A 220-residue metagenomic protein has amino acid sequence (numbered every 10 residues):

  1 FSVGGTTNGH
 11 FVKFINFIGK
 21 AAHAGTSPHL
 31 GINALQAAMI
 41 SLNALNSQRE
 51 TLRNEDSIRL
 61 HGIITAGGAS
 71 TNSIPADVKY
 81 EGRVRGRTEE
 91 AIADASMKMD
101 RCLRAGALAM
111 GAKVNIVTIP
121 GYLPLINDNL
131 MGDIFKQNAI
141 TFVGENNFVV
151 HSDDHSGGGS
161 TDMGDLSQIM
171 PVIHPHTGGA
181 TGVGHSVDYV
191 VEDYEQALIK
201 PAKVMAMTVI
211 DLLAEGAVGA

Functional and structural regions predicted by a protein language model:
F1-P75, S160: Histidine/acidic-residue-rich, glycine-tolerant segments that coordinate divalent metal ions
N16-K20, T65, R85-R87, I119 (+2 more regions): Solvent-exposed residues in well-ordered beta-strands and their adjoining turns, especially edge/terminal strands
H23, A38, G82, F135 (+2 more regions): Divalent metal-coordination and catalytic microenvironments
Q36, N43-E50, V117, Y122-G179: Active-site-adjacent substrate-binding region of metalloamidase/peptidase-like peptide-processing proteins
R49-R59, G106-T118, G144-D153, A214-G219: Flexible, glycine/charged-enriched surface loops at secondary-structure junctions
N54, T88-E90, M97, L125 (+1 more regions): Active-site glycine- and acidic-residue-rich loops that bind and position anionic ligands or nucleotide-like cofactors
T71-D100, V114: A conserved active-site cap/scaffold subdomain adjacent to cofactor or substrate pockets
F148-E215, A220: Zn-dependent metallopeptidase/amidohydrolase metal-coordination segment
